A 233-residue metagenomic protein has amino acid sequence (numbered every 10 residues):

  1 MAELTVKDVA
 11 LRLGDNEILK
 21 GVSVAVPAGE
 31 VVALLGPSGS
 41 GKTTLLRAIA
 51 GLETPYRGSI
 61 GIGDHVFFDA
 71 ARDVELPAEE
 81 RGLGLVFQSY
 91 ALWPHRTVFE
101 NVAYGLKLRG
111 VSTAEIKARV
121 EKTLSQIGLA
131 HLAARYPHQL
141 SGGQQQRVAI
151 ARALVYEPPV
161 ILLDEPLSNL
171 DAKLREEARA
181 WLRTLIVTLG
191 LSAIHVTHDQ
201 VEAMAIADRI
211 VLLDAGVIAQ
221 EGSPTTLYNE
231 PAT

Functional and structural regions predicted by a protein language model:
L4-V6, L19: Conserved structural motif at the start of ABC-family nucleotide-binding domains
L35-P37: The feature captures the beta-strand-to-loop junction immediately N-terminal to the Walker
T43-L46, V148: ABC ATPase nucleotide-binding domain helices that frame the ATP-binding cleft
A50: Helix-to-loop junction immediately C-terminal to a conserved catalytic motif
Y56-S59, A215: Conserved coupling/switch loops of ABC nucleotide-binding domains, chiefly the family-specific signature
G58-A70: Conserved ABC transporter NBD signature motif
G82-G84, R96-T233: ABC ATPase nucleotide-binding domains
